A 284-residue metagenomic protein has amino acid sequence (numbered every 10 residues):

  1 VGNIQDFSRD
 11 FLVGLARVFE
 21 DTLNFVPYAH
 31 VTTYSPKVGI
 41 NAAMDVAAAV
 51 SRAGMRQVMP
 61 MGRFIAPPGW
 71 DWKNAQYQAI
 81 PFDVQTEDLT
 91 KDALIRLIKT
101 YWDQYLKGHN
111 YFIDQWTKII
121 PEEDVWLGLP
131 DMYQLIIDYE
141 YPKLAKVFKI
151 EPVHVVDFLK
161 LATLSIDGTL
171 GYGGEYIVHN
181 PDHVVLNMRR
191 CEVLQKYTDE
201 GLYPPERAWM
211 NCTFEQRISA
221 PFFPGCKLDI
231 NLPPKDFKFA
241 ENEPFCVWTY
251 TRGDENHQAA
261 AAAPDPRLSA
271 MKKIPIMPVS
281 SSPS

Functional and structural regions predicted by a protein language model:
V1-V185, E192-T213, P224-S284: N-terminal accessory segment detector
E215-A220: Short amphipathic alpha-helical segments
